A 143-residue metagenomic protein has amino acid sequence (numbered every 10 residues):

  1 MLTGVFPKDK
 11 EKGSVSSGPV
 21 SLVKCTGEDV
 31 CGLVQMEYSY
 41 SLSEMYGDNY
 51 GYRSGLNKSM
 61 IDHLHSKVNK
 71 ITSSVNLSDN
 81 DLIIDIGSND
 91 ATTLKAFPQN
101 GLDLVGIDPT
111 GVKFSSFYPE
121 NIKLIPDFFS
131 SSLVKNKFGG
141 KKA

Functional and structural regions predicted by a protein language model:
M1-N57: N-terminal juxtadomain amphipathic helix that follows a signal peptide/anchor or precedes a small N-terminal auxiliary
S59-N80: Conserved alpha-helix/loop element of class I SAM-dependent methyltransferases that forms part of the SAM/SAH-binding
D79-N89: Conserved class I S-adenosyl-L-methionine
D90-G101: Conserved SAM-binding loop of SAM-dependent methyltransferases across substrates and taxa, primarily the Class I
D103-D108: Conserved SAM-binding motif I beta-strand of class I
T110-V112: Conserved SAM/SAH-binding beta-strand->alpha-helix loop
E120-V134: Conserved SAM-binding strand-loop segment of SAM-dependent methyltransferases
K135-A143: A short acidic, Gly/Pro-enriched loop at the edge of an enzyme's catalytic core that lines a small-molecule cofactor
